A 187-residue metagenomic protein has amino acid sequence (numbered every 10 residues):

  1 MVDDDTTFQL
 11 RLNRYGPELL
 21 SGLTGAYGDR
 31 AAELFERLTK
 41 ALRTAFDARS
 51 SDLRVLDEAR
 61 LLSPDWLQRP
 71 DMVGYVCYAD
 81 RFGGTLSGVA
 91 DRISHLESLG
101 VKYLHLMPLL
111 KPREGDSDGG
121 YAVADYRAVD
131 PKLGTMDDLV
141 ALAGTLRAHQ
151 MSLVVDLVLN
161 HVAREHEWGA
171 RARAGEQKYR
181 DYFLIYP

Functional and structural regions predicted by a protein language model:
M1-P187: Acidic/aromatic-lined carbohydrate-recognition and catalytic surfaces of CAZymes acting on diverse glycans
